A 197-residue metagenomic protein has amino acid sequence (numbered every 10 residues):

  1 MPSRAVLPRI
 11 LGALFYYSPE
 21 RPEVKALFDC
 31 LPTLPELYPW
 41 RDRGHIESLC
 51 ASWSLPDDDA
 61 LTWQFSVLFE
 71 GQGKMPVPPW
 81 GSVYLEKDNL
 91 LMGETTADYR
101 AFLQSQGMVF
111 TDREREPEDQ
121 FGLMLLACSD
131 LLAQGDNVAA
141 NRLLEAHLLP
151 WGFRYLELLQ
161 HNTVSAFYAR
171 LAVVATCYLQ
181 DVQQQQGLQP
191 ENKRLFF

Functional and structural regions predicted by a protein language model:
M1-F197: Charged, alpha-helix-forming regions
